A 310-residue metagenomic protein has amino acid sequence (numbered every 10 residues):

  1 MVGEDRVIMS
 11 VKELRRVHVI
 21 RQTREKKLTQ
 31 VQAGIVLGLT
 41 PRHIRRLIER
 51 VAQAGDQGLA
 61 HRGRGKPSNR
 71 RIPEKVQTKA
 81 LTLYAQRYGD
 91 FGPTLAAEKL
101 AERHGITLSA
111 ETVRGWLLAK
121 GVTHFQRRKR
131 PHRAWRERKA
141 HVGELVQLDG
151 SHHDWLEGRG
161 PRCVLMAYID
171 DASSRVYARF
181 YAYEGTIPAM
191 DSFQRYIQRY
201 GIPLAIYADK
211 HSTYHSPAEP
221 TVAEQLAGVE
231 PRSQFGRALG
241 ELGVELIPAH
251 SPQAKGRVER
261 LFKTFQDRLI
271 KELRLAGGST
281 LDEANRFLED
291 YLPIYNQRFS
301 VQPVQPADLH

Functional and structural regions predicted by a protein language model:
M1-E4, S10, Q30-A85: Short, basic alpha-helical/linker "hinge" immediately adjacent to a nucleic-acid-recognition surface
V11-V17, T78, C163: Short alpha-helical elements of helix-turn-helix
V19, A33, I44-L47, G55 (+12 more regions): Mobile genetic element proteins and their domesticated derivatives, centered on retroelements and DNA transposons
L28-T29, G92: Residues that mark the N-terminal boundary/hinge immediately upstream of a DNA-recognition element
G55-D154, V222-E230, D308-H310: Basic, flexible linker segments flanking DNA-binding modules in nucleic acid-interacting mobile-element proteins
K75-V76, Q86, I106, L118-V176 (+2 more regions): Mobile-element integrase/transposase regions, centering on the N-terminal DNA-binding/Zn-coordinating module
I197-A227, A249-P252, D308: Acidic/histidine-rich, metal-coordinating catalytic segments
G228, Q234-Q305, L309: Charged alpha-helix within mobile-element recombinases
